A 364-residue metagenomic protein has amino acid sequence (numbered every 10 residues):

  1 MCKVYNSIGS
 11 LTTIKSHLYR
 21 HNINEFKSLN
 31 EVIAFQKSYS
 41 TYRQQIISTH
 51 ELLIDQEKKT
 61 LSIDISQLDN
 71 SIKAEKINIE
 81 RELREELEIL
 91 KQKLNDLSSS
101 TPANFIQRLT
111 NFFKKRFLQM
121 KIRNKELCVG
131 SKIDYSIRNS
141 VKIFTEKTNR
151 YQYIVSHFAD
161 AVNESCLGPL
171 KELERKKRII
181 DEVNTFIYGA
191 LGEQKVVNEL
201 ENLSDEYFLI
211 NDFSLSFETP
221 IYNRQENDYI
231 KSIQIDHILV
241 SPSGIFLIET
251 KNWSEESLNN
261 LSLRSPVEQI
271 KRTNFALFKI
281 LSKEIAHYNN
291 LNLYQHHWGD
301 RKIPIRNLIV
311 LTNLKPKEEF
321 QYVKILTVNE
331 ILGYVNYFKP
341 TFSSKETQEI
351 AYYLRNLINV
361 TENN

Functional and structural regions predicted by a protein language model:
M1-I235, L239-N364: Intrinsically disordered, low-complexity Ser/Thr/Pro/Gly-rich regulatory segments
